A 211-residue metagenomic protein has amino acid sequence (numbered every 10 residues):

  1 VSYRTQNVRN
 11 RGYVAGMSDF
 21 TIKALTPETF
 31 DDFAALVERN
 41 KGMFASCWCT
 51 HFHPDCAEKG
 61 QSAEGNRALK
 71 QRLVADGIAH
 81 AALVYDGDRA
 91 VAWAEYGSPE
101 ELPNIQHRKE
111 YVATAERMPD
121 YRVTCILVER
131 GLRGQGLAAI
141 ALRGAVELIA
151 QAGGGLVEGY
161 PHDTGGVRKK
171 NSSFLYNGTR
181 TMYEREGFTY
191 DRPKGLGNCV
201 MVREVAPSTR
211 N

Functional and structural regions predicted by a protein language model:
R9-F52, C56, N211: Conserved N-terminal entry element of GNAT/NAT acetyltransferase domains
C47-A81: Active-site rim helix/loop that mediates acceptor-substrate recognition in acyltransferases
R72, D76, Y85, R89-E129 (+3 more regions): Conserved acyl-donor/pantetheine-binding loop and adjacent beta-alpha core of acyl/acetyltransferases and related
L83-Y85, E95, V200-E204: Short, well-ordered beta-strand micro-motif
V123-V128, G134-Q151: Conserved acetyl-CoA-binding loop-helix of GNAT-fold acetyltransferases
L142, I149-S172: Conserved GNAT acetyl-CoA-binding A-motif
S173-N211: C-terminal "cap" of GNAT-fold acetyltransferases
